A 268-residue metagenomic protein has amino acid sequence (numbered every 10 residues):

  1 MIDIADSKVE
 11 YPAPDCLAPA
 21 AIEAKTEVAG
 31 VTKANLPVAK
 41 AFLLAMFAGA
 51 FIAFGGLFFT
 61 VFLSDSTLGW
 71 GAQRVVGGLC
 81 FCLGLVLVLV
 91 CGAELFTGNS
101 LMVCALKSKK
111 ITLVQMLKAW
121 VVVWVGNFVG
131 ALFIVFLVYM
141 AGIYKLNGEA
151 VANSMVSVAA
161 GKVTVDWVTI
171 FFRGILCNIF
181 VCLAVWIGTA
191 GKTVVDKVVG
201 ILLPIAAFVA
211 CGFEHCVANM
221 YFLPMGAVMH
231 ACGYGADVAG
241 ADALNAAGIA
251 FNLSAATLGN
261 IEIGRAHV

Functional and structural regions predicted by a protein language model:
I2-H267: Alpha-helical transmembrane segments and their helix-helix packing motifs
